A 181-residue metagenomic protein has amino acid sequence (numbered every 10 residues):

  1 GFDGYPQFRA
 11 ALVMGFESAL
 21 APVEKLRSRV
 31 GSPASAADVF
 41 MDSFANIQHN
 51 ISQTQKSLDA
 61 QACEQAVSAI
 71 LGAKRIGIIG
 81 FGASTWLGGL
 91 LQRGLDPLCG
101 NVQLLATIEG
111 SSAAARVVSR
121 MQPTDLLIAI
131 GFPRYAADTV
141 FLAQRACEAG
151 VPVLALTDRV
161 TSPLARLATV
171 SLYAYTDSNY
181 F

Functional and structural regions predicted by a protein language model:
G1-A62: HTH-adjacent hinge/linker in prokaryotic transcriptional regulators
Q53-C63, P133-A137, R159: Amphipathic repeat-derived elements
A66-A69: CheY-like receiver
L71-F181: Glycine-rich phosphate-binding loops that contact phosphosugars or nucleotide phosphates
